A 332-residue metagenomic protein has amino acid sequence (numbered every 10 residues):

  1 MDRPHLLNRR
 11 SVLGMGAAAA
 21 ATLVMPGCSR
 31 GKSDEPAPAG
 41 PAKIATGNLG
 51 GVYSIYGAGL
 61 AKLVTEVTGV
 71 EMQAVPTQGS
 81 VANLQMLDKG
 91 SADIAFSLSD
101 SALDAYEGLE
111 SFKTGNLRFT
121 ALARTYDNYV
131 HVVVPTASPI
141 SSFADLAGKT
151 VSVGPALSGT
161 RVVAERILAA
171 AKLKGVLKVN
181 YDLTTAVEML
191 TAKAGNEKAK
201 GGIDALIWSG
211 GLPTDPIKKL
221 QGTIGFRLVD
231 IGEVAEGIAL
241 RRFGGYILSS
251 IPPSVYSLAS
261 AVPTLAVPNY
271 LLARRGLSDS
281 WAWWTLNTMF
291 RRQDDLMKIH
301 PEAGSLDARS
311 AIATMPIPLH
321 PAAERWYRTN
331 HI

Functional and structural regions predicted by a protein language model:
M1-A19: N-terminal secretory signal peptides and thylakoid transit peptides that target proteins across membranes
S29-A37: Bacterial lipoprotein signal-peptidase II cleavage site
P41-Q73, N128-A192, D294, R309 (+2 more regions): Bilobed "Venus flytrap"/periplasmic-binding protein-like clamshell domains and structurally analogous long
A42, T185, T191-K193, K200 (+6 more regions): An extracytoplasmic/periplasmic, membrane-proximal ligand-sensing/linker region
A92-Y126, T214: Acidic, polar ligand-binding/catalytic clefts
S99-S101, L109-S111, S138, K174-L272 (+1 more regions): Pocket-lining segment of extracytoplasmic ligand-binding domains
T150-R166, G245-P316: Ligand-binding clefts/hinges and TM-proximal coupling segments of bilobed small-molecule sensing domains
